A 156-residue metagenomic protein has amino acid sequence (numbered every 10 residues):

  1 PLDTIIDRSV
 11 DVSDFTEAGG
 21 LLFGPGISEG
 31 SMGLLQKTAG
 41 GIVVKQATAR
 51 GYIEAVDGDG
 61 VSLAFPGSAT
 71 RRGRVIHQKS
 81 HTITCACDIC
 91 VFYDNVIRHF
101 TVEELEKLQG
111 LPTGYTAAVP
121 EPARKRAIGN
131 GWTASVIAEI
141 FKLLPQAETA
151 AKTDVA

Functional and structural regions predicted by a protein language model:
P1-A156: S-adenosyl-L-methionine-dependent DNA methyltransferase catalytic core
